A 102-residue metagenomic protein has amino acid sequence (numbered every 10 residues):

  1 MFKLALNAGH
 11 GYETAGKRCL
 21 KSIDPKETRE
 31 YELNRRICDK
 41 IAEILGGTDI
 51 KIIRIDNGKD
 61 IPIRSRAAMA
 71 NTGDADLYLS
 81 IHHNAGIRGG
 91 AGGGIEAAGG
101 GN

Functional and structural regions predicted by a protein language model:
M1-A68, G73: Active-site histidine-acidic residue metal-binding/catalytic motifs, centered on HxH/HExxH-like signatures
E13-R29, A85-N102: A short, glycine/acidic-enriched catalytic loop
D76: Short acidic/polar active-site loop segments enriched in Thr and Asp
H82: Glycine-rich, N-terminal phosphate-binding loop of Rossmann-like dinucleotide-binding domains
